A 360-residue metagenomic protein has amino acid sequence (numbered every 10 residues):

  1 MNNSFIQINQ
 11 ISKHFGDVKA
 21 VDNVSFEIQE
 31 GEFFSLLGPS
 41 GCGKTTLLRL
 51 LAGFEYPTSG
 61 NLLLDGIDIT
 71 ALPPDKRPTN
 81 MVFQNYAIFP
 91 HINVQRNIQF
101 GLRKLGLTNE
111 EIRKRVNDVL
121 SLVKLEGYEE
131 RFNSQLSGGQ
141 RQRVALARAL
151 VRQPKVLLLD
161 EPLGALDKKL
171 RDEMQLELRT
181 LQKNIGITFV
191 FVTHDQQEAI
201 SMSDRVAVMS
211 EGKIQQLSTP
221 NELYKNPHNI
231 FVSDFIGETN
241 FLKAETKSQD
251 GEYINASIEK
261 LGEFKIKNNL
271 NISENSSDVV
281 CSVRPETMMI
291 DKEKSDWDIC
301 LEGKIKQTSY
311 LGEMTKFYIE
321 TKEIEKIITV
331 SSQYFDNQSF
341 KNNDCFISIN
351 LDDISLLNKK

Functional and structural regions predicted by a protein language model:
F33, L72-D234: ABC ATPase nucleotide-binding domains
L37-P39: The feature captures the beta-strand-to-loop junction immediately N-terminal to the Walker
T45-L48, V144: ABC ATPase nucleotide-binding domain helices that frame the ATP-binding cleft
A52: Helix-to-loop junction immediately C-terminal to a conserved catalytic motif
G60-D68: Conserved ABC transporter NBD signature motif
T239, Q249-K360: Non-catalytic connector elements of ABC transporters
